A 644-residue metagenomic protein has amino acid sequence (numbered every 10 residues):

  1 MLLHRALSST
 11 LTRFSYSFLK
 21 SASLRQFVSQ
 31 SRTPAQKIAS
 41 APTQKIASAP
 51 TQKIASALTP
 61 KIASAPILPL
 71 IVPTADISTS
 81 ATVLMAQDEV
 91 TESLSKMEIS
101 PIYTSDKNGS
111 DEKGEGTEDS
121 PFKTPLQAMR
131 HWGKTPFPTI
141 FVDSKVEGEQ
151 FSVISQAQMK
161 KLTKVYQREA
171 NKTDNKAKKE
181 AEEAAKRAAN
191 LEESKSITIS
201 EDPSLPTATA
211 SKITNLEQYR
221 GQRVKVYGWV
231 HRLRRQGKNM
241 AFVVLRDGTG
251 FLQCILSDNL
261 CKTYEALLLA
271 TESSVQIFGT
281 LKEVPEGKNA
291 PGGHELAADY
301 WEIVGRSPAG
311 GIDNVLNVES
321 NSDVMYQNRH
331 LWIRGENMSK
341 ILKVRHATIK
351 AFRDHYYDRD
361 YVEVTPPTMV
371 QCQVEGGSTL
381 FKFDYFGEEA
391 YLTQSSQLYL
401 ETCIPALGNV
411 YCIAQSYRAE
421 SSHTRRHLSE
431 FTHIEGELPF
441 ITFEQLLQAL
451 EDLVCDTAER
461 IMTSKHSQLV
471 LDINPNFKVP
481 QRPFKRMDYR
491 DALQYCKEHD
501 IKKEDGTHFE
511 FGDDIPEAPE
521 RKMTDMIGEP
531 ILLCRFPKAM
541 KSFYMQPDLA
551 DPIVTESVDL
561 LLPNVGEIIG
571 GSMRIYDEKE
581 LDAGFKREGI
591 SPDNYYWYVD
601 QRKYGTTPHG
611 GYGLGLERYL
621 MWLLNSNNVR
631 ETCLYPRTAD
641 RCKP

Functional and structural regions predicted by a protein language model:
L2-L3, L7-L11, F18-S23, S29-A35 (+3 more regions): Class II aminoacyl-tRNA synthetase catalytic cores and aaRS-like
K37-I38, K45-I46, K53-I54, K61-I62: Asparagine/serine/threonine-enriched low-complexity, disordered tracts, especially those forming N-linked glycosylation
